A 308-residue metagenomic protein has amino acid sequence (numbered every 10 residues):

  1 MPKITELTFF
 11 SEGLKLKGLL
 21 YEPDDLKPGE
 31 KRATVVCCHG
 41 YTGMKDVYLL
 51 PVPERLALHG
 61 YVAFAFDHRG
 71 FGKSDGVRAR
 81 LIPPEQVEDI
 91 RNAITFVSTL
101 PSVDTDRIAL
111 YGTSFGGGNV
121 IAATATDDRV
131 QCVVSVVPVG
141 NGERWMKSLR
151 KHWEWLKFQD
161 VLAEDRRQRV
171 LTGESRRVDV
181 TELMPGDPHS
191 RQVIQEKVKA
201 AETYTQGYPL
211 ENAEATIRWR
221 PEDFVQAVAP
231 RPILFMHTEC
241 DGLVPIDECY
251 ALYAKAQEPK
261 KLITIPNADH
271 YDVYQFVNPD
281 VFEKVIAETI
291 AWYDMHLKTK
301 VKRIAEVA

Functional and structural regions predicted by a protein language model:
M1-E30, F282: N-terminal cap/lid segment of alpha/beta-hydrolase-fold proteins
T42-E54, H68: The serine-hydrolase catalytic nucleophile loop
M44-K45, F71-A109, N278-K284: Catalytic nucleophile-loop/oxyanion-hole region of alpha/beta-hydrolase and closely related hydrolase-like folds
R55-K73: Conserved alpha/beta-hydrolase
N92-T172, T205-Y208, T216: Primarily recognizes the serine-hydrolase "nucleophile elbow" in alpha/beta-hydrolase and SGNH/GDSL folds
V228, F235-H237: Short beta-strand/loop motif that positions the catalytic acidic residue of the alpha/beta-hydrolase fold
G242-E248: Conserved alpha/beta-hydrolase "acid-adjacent" motif
A268-F282: Catalytic histidine-centered segment of alpha/beta-hydrolase-like enzymes
